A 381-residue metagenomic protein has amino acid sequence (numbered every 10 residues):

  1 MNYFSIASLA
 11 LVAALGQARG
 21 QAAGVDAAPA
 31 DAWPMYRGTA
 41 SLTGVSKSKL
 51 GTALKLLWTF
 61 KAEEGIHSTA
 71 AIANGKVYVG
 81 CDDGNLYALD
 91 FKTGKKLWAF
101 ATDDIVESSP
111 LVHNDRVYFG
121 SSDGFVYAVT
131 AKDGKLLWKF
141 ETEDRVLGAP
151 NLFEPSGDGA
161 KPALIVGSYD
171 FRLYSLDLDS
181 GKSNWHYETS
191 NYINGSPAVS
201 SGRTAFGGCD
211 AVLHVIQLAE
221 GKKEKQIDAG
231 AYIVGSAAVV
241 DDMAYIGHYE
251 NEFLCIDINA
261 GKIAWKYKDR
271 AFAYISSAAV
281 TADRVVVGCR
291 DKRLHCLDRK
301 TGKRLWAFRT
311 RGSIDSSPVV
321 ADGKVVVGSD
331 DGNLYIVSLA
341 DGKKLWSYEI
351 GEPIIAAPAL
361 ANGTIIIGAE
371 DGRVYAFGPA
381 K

Functional and structural regions predicted by a protein language model:
S5-G16: Bacterial N-terminal signal peptides
G16-A27: Boundary at the C-terminal end of the N-terminal hydrophobic targeting segment
V25-L57: Blade/loop signatures of beta-propeller domains
P29-G38, E64-Y87, F100-Y127, F140-Y174 (+7 more regions): Repeat-blade elements of multi-bladed beta-propeller folds
L56-F60, K95-F100, K135-F140, K182-Y187 (+4 more regions): A short beta-strand motif characteristic of beta-propeller blades
D90-G94, T130-D133, D177-G181, Q217-G221 (+4 more regions): Short loop/turn segments that connect beta-strands within beta-propeller blades
L334-W346, A356: C-terminal structured "cap/appendage" subdomains that terminate the fold
